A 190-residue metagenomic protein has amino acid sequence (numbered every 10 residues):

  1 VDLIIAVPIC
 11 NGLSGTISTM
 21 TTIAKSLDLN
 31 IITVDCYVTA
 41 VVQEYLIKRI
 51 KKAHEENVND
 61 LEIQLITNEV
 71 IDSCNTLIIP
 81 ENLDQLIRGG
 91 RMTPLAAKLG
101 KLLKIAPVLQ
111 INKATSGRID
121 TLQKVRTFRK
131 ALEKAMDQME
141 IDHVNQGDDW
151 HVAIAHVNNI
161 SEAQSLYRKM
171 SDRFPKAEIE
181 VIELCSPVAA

Functional and structural regions predicted by a protein language model:
L3, G12, T16-I32, V38-A190: Mixed-charge interfacial surface used for oligomerization/domain docking and macromolecular partner engagement
